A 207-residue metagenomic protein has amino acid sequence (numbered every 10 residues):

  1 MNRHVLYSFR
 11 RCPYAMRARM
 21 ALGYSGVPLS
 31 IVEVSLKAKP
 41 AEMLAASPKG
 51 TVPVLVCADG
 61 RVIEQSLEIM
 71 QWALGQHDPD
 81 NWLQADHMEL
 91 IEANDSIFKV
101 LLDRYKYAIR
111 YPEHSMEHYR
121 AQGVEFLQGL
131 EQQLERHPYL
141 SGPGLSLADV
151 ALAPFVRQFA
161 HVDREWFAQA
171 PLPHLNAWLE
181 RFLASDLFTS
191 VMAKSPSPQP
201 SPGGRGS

Functional and structural regions predicted by a protein language model:
M1-V124, E131: GST-like domain detector, emphasizing the conserved glutathione-binding G-site in the N-terminal thioredoxin-like
A21, F167, S185-T189, G206: A structural signal for the main folded, soluble domain(s) of proteins
A45, A184, A193: Phosphate-coordinating loops and pocket residues in cytosolic domains that bind phosphorylated ligands
E68, H174, L187: Residue-level recognition of oxygen-bearing side chains
Q76-D80, V162, S185: Phosphate/oxyanion-binding loops and surfaces in catalytic or ligand/nucleic-acid-binding neighborhoods
W82-H87, T189-S197: Short, flexible loop/turn segments with low-complexity composition
L90, N94-A184: GST-like fold's C-terminal all-alpha helical module
P196-S207: Intrinsic disorder/low-complexity segments
